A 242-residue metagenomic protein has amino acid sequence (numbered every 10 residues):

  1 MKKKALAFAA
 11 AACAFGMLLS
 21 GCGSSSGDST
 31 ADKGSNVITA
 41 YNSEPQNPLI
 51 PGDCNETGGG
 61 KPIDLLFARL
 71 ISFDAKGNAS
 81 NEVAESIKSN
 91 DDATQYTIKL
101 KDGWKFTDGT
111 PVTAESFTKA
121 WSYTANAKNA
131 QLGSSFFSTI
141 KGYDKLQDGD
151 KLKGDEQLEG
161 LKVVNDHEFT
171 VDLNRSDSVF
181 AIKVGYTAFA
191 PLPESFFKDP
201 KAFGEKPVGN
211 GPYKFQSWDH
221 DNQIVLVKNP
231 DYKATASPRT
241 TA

Functional and structural regions predicted by a protein language model:
M1-S20: Sec-dependent bacterial lipoprotein signal peptides
A5, L19-D32: Bacterial lipoprotein signal-peptidase II cleavage site
G34-N47, E85, Q95-I98, F117-A120 (+4 more regions): Short, well-ordered beta-strand elements
Y41-D91, V208: N-terminal lobe/hinge region of extracytoplasmic solute-binding protein
I71, A75, D92, D102-K105 (+4 more regions): Sec-exported extracytoplasmic/periplasmic mature domains
E85-F136: Aromatic- and charge-enriched surface segment that lines or borders ligand/interaction sites
S116, A125, N129-L192: Surface-exposed binding/hinge segments that line and control ligand-binding clefts or catalytic entry sites
H167, D172-P238: Gly/Pro-rich hinge or "lid" segments in bacterial periplasmic/extracellular proteins
